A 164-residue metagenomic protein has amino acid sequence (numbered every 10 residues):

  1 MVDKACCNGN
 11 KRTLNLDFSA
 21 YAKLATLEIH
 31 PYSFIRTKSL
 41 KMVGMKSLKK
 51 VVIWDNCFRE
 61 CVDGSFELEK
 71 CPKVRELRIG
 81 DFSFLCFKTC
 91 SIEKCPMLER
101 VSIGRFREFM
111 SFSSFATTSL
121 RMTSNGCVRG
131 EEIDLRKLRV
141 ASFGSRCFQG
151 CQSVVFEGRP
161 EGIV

Functional and structural regions predicted by a protein language model:
M1-S39, G44-S47: LRR N-terminal entry segment and analogous cap-like coil->beta motifs
A5-C6, S33, C57, S83 (+4 more regions): Small-residue (G/S/T/A) turn/hinge positions that recur once per unit in extracellular repeat modules
K11-T13, L24, T37, L48 (+9 more regions): Conserved hydrophobic position(s) of the canonical leucine-rich repeat
N15-A20, K38-V43, C57, F66-L68 (+4 more regions): Leucine-rich repeat
Y32-I35, E76, F82-L85, T89-C90: Internal alpha-helical scaffold/solenoid segments in large eukaryotic proteins
I53-N56, V62-D63, R78-I79: A generic tandem-repeat structural signature
